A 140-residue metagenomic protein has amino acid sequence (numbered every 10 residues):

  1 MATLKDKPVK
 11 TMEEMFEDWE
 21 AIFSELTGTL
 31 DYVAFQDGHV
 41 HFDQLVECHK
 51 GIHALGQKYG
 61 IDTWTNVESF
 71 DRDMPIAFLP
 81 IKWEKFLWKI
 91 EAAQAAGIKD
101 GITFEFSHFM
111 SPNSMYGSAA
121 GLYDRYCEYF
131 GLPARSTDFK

Functional and structural regions predicted by a protein language model:
M1-K140: Glycan-processing catalytic domains of CAZymes
